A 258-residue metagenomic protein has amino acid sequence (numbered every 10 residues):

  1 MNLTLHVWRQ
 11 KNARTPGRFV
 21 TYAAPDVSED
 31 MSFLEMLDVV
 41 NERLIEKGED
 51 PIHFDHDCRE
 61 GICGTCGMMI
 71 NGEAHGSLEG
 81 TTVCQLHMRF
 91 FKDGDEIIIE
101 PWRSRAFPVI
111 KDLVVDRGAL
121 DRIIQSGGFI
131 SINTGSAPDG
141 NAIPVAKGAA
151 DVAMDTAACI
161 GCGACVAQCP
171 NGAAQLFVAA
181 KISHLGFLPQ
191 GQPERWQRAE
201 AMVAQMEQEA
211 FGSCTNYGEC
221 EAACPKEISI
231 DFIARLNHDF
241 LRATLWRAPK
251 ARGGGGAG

Functional and structural regions predicted by a protein language model:
M1-A23: Eukaryote-biased recognition of intrinsically disordered, low-complexity regulatory segments
W8, P25, I70-G72: Short strand-turn-strand beta-turns centered on an Asx-Gly dipeptide
V20-S32: Short, contiguous acidic and Ser/Thr-rich linear segments
M31-D50, I97-G258: Ferredoxin-type iron-sulfur electron-transfer modules in oxidoreductases and energy-metabolism complexes
H53-T65: Short, structured protein-protein interaction patches enriched in aromatics and acidic/basic residues, typified by
I62, M68-I70, C220: Functionalized membrane-embedded alpha-helices
I70-G94, I99: Glycine-rich phosphate/adenylate-binding loop and adjacent beta-alpha elements of nucleotide- or dinucleotide-binding
